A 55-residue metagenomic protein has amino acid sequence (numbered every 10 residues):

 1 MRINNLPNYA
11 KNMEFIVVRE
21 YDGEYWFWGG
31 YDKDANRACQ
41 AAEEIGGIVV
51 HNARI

Functional and structural regions predicted by a protein language model:
M1-R19, C39-Q40, G46-I55: Short N-terminal "domain-start" leader segments that mark the transition from disordered tails or signal peptides into
Y25-W26: Tryptophan-centered short beta-strand motifs
G29-K33: Conserved aromatic
D34-A38: Generic hydrophobic secondary-structure packing signal
